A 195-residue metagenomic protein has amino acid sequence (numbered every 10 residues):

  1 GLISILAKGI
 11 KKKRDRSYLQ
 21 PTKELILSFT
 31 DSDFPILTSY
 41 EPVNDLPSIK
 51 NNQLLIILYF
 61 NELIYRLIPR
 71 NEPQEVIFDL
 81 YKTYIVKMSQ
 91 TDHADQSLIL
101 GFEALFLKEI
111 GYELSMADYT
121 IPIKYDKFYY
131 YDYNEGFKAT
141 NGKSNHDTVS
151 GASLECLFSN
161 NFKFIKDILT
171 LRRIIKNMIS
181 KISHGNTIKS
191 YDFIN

Functional and structural regions predicted by a protein language model:
G1-N195: Non-catalytic alpha-helical scaffolds and adjoining flexible linkers that form interface surfaces for assembly
